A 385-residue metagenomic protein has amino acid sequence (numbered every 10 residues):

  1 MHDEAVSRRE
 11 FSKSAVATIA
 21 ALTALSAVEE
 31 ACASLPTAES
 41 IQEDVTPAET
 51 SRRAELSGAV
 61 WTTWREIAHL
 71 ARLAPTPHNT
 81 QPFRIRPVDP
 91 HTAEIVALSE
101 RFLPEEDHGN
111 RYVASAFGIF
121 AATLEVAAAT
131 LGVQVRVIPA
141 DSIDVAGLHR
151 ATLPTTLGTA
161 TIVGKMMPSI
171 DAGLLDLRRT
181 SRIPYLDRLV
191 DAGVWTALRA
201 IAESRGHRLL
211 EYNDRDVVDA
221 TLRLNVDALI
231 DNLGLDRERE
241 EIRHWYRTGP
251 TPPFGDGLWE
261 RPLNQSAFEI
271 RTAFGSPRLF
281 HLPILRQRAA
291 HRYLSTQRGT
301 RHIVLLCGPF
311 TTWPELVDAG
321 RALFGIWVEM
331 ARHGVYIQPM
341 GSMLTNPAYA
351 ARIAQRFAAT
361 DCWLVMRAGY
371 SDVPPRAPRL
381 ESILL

Functional and structural regions predicted by a protein language model:
H2-L385: Acidic, surface-exposed loops and disordered segments
